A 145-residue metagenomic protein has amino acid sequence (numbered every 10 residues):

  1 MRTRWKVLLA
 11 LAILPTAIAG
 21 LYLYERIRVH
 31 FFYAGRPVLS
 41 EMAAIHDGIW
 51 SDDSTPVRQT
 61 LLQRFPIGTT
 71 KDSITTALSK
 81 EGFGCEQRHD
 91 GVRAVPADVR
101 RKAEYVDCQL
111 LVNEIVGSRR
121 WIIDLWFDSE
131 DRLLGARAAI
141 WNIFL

Functional and structural regions predicted by a protein language model:
M1-R4: Positively charged n-region of N-terminal signal peptides that target proteins for export
K6-R26: Hydrophobic membrane-insertion alpha-helices, especially the h-region of bacterial N-terminal signal peptides
V7-L11, V99, L111-V112, W141: Extended hydrophobic/Leu-rich segments
G20-Q59: Compositionally biased P/S/T/G-rich terminal and signal peptide-adjacent segments that lie outside catalytic cores
A44-E81: Terminal, regulation- and interaction-focused segments at domain boundaries
K71, T75-W126: A cross-family detector of function-defining hotspots
I123-L145: A short, surface-exposed interaction/processing loop segment used at functional sites
